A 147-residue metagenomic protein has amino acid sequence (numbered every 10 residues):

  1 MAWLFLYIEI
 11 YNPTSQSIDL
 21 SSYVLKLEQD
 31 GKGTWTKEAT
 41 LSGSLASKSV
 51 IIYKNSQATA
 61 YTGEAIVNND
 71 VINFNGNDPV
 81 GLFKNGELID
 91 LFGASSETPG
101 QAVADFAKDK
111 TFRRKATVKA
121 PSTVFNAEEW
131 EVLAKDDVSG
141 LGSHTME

Functional and structural regions predicted by a protein language model:
M1-T111, K115-T117, S122, E147: Activation on beta-sandwich/Ig-like modules and their edge loops
N126-E147: A recurrent domain-boundary module in secreted/ectodomain proteins
